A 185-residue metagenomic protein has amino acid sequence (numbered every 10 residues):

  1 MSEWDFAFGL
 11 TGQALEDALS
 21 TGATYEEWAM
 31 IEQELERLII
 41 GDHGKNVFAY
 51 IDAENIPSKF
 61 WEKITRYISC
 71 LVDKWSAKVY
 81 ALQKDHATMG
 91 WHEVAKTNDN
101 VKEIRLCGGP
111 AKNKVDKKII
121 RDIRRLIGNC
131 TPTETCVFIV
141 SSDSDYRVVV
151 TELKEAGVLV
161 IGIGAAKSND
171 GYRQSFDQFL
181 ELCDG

Functional and structural regions predicted by a protein language model:
E3-R125, E152-E155, L159, A166-K167: Domain-level signal for Mg2+-assisted phosphodiester chemistry and nucleotide/NA-binding surfaces in nucleic-acid
D52, F138-S142, G164: Small/polar loops that bind or transfer phosphate-bearing groups
K59-F60, Y146-V149, G171: Extracytoplasmic/secreted cell-surface and envelope-processing proteins
Y80, T135-S142, V149, L153: Acidic beta-strand-to-loop metal/phosphate-binding motif
D85, D143-D145: Short, internal active-site loops enriched in acidic
N129-E134: Glycine-rich phosphate-binding loop signature in dinucleotide/nucleotide-binding domains
V150-L182: VWA/integrin I-like adhesion module and closely mimicked acidic/polar interface patches used
